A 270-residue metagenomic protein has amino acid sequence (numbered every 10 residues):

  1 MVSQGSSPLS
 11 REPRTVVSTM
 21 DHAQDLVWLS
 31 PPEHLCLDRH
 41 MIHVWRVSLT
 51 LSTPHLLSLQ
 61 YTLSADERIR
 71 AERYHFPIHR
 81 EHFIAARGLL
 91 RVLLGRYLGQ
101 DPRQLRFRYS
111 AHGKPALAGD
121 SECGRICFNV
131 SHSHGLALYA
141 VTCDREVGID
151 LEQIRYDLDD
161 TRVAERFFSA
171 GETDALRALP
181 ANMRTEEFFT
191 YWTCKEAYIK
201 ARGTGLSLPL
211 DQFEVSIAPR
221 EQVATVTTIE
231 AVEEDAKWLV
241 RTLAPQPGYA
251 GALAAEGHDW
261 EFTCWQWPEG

Functional and structural regions predicted by a protein language model:
V2, S7-G270: Core catalytic alpha/beta fold that binds nucleotide/phospho-ligands
